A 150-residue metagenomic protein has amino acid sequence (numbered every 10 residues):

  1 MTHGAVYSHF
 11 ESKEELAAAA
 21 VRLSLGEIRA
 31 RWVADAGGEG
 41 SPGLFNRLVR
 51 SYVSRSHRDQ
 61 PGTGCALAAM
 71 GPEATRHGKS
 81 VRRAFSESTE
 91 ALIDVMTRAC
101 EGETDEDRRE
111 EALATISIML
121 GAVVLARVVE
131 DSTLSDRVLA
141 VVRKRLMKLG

Functional and structural regions predicted by a protein language model:
M1-E15, A19: Helix-turn-helix
A19, W32-G64, G102: Hydrophobic alpha-helical connector segments
G26-R29, V33-A34, N46, G62-T63 (+2 more regions): Amphipathic alpha-helical packing segments from all-alpha helical-bundle domains
G38-S51, H77, V81, L125 (+1 more regions): Alpha-helical bundle regulatory/interaction domains
K79-E87, A99-G150: Hydrophobic/aromatic-rich alpha-helical bundle segments in the mid-to-C-terminal region
